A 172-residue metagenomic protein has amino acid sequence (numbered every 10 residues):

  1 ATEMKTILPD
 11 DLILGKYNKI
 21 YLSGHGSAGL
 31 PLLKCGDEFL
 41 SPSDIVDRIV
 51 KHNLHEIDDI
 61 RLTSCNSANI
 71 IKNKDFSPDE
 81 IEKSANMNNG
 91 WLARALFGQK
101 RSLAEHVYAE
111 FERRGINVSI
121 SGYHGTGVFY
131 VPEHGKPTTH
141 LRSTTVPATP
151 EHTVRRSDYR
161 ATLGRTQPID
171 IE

Functional and structural regions predicted by a protein language model:
A1-N73, I171: Catalytic-core segments of thiol-dependent peptidases
D59-E172: Active-site-proximal C-terminal subdomain of hydrolase catalytic domains
